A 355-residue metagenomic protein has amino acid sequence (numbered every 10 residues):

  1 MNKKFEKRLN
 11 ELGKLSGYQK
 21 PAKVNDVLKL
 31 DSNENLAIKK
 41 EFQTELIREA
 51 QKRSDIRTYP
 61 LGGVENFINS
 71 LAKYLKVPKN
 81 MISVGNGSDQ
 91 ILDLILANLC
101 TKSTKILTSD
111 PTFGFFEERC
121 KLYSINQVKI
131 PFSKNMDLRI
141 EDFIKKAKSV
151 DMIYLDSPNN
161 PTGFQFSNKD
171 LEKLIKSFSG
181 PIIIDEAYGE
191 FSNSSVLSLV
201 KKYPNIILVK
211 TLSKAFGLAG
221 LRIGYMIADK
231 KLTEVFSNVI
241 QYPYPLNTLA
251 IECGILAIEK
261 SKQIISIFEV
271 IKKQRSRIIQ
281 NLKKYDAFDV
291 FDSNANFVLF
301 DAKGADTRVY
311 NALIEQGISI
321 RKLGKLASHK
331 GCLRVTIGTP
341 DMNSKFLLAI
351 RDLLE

Functional and structural regions predicted by a protein language model:
M1-T58, S149: N-terminal "arm"/small-domain region of PLP-dependent enzymes with the aminotransferase-like
E41, A305-N311, M342-K345: Short, conserved charged micro-motifs
E65-K105: Phosphate-binding glycine-rich loop
N98-L155: PLP-dependent aminotransferase-like
S133-E190: Active-site phosphate-binding strand-loop segment of PLP-dependent enzymes
K169, E315-Q316, K325-E355: PLP-dependent enzyme catalytic core of the Aspartate aminotransferase-like
N205-K284, F288-F291: PLP-dependent aminotransferase class I/II
I271-K272, Y285-Q316: Conserved PLP-binding catalytic core of the aspartate aminotransferase-like
